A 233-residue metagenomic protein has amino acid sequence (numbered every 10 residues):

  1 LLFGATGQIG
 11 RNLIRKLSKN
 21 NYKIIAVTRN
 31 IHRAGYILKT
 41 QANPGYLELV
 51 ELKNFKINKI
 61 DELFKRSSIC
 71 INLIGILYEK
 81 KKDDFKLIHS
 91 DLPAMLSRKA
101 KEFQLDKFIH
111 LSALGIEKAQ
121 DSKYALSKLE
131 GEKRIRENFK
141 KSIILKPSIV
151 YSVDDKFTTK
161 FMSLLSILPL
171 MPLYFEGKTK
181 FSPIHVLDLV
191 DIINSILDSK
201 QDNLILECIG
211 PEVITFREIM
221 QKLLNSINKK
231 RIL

Functional and structural regions predicted by a protein language model:
L1-Y22: N-terminal Rossmann NAD(P)H-binding glycine-rich loop of SDR-like oxidoreductase domains
N12, K16, K99, R134 (+2 more regions): Rossmann-fold NAD(P)-dependent oxidoreductase module
K23-I25, I76-L77, K82, I88-N138 (+1 more regions): Conserved Rossmann-fold NAD(P)-dependent oxidoreductase catalytic core, especially the SDR/UDP-sugar
H32, Y36, Q41-E102, L114-K118: NAD(P)H-binding glycine-rich loop region in Rossmannoid oxidoreductase-like domains and their noncatalytic homologs
Q120-S122, I143-L164, T179-K180, I214: Flexible, glycine-rich beta-alpha linker
S163-I184, D188, I192-I209: A conserved pocket-lining segment of Rossmann-fold NAD(P)-dependent short-chain dehydrogenase/reductase
I196-L233: Mid/C-terminal beta-alpha module of Rossmann-like enzyme folds, strongest in SDR-family dehydrogenases/epimerases
